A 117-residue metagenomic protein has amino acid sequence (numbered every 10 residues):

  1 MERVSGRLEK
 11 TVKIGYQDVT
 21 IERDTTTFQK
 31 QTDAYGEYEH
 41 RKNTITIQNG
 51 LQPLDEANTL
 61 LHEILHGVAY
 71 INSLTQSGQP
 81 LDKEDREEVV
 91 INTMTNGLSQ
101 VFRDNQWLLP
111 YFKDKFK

Functional and structural regions predicted by a protein language model:
M1-D55, I71-K117: Metalloprotease/metallohydrolase-associated module, dominated by Zn2+-dependent proteases
N58-Y70: Active-site recognition of the HExxH zinc-binding catalytic motif
